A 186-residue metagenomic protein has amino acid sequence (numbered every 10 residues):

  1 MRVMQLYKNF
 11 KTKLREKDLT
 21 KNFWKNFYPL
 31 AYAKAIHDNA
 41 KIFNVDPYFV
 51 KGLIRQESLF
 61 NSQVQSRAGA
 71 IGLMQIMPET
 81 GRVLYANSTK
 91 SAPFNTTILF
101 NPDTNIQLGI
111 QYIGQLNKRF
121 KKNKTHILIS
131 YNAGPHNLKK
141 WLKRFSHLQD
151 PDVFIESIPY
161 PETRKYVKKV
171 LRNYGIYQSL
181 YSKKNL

Functional and structural regions predicted by a protein language model:
M1-L186: Catalytic glycan-binding domains that act on GlcNAc-containing polysaccharides
